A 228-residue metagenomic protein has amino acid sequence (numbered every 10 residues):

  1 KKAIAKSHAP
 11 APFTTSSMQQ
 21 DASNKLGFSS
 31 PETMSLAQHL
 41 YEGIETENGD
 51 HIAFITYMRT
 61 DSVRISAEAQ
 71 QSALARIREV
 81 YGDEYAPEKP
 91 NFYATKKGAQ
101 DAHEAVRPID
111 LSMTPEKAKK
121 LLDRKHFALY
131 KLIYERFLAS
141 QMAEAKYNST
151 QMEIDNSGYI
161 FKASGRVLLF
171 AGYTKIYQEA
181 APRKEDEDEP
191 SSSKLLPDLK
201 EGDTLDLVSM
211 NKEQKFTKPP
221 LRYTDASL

Functional and structural regions predicted by a protein language model:
K1-S227: Core catalytic DNA strand-manipulation module of type IA topoisomerases
